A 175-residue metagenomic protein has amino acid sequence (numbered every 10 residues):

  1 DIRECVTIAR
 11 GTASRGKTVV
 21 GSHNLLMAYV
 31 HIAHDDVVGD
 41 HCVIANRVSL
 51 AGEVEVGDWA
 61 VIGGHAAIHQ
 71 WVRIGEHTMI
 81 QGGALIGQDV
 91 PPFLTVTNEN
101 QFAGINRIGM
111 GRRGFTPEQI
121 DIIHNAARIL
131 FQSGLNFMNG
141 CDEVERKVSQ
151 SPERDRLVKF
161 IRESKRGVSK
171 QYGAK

Functional and structural regions predicted by a protein language model:
D1-Q101: Structural signal for interior beta-strand "rungs" in well-ordered beta-sheet cores of soluble enzyme domains
P92, E99-K175: Terminal amphipathic alpha-helical/low-complexity segments used for targeting or macromolecular assembly
